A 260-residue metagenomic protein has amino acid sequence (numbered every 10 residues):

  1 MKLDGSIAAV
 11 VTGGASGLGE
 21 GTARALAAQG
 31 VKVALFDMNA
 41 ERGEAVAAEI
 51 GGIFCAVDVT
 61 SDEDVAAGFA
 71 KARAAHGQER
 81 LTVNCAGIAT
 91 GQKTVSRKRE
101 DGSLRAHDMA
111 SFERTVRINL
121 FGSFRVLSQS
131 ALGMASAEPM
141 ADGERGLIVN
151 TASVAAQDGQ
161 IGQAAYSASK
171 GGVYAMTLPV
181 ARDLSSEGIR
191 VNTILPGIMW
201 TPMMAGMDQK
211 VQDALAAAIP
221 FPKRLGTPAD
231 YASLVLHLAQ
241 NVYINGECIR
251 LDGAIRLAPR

Functional and structural regions predicted by a protein language model:
K2-A34, V180: Canonical Rossmann dinucleotide-binding motif of NAD(H)/NADP(H)-dependent dehydrogenases/reductases, specifically
G77, A89-E113, L132, S136-D142 (+2 more regions): Conserved mid-core segment of classical short-chain dehydrogenase/reductases
L127, S169, T177: Active-site helix of classical SDR
L132, A181-D183: Alpha-helical segment proximal to the catalytic Tyr-Lys
S153: Residue(s) in the substrate-gating loop at a strand-loop-helix junction that position the organic substrate next
S185, R190, I244-E247: Short, small/polar-rich loop/turn modules that mediate ligand/substrate recognition or access, typified
T227-L251, R256: C-terminal substrate-recognition "lid" of short-chain dehydrogenase/reductases
